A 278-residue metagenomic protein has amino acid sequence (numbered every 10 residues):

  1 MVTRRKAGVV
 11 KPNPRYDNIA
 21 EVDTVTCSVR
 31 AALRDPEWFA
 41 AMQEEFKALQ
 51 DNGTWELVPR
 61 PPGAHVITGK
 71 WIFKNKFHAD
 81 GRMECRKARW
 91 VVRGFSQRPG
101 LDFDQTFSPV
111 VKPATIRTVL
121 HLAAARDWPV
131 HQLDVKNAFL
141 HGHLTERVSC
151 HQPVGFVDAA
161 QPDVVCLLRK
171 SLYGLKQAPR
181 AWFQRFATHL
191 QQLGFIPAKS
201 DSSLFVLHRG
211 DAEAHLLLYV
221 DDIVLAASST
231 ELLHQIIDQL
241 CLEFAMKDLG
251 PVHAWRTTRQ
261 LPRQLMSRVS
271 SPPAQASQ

Functional and structural regions predicted by a protein language model:
M1-Q278: Long, low-complexity, charge-biased intrinsically disordered regions
